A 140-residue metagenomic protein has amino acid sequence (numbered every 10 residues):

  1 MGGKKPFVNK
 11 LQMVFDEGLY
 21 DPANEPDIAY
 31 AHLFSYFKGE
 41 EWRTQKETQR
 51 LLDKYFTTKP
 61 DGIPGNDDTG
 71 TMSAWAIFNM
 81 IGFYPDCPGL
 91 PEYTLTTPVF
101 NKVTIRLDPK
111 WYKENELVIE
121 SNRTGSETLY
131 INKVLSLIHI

Functional and structural regions predicted by a protein language model:
M1-V118, R123: Active-site core of glycosidic bond-cleaving carbohydrate-active enzymes
T104, K133-L135: Residue-level detector of beta-strand face positions
E127-K133: Beta-strand-rich binding/interaction modules
I138-I140: Conserved small/polar residues in nucleotide/adenosyl-binding loops
